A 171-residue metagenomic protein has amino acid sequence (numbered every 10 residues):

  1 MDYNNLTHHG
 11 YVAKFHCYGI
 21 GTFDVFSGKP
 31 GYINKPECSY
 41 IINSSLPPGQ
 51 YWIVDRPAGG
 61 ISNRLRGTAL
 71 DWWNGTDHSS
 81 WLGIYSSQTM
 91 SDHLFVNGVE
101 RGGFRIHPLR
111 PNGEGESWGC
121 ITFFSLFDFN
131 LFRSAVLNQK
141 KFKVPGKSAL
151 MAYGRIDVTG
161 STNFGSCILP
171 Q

Functional and structural regions predicted by a protein language model:
M1-R110, E114-S117, F127-Q171: Cell wall/extracellular polymer interaction/catalysis modules
C120: Short cysteine clusters
F123-S125: Internal, well-ordered interaction modules that form the hydrophobic cores of assembly/scaffold domains in eukaryotic
